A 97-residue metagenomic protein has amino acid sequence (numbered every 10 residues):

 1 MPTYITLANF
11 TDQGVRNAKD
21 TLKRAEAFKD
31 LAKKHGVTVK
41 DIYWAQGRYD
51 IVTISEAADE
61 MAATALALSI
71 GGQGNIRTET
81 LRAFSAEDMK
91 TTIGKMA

Functional and structural regions predicted by a protein language model:
M1-A97: A compositional/biophysical signature of low hydrophobicity enriched in polar/charged and small residues
